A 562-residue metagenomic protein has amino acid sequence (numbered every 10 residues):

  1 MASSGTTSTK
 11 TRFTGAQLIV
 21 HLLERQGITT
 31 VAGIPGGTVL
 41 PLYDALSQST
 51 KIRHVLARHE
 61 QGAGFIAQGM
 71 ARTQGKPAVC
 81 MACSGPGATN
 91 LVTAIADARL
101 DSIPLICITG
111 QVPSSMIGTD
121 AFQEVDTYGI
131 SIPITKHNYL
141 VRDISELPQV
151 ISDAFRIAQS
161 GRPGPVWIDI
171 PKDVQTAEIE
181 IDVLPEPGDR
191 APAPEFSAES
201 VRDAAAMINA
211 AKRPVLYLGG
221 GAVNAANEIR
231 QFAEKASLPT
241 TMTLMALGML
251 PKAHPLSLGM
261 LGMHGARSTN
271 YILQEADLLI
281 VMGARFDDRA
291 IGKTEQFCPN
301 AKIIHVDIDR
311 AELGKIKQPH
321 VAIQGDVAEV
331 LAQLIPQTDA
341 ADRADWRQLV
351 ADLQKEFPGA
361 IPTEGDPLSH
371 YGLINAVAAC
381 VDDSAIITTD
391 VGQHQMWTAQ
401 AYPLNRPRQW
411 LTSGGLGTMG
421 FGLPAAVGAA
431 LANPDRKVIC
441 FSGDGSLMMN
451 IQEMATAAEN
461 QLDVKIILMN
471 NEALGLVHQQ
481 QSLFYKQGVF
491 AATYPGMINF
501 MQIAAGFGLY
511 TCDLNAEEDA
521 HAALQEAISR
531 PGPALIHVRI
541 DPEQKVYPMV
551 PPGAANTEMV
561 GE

Functional and structural regions predicted by a protein language model:
A2-K10, S145, I181-V183, A206 (+4 more regions): Phosphate/pyrophosphate-binding active-site segments
S3-G5, T109-V150, F155, A246-L349: Glycine-rich, acidic loop regions that bind phosphate or pyrophosphate groups
L18-I28, M70-G75, R99, I157-R162 (+6 more regions): Glycine-rich phosphate/diphosphate-binding loops that line cofactor/substrate pockets in enzymes
I19, E24-I28, I34-G37, L42-L46 (+2 more regions): Active-site diphosphate/adenylate-binding microenvironment
L40-S114, L216, S268-L278, G283-D287 (+1 more regions): Thiamine diphosphate
R72, G220-I304, N405-R436, M449-I451 (+3 more regions): Glycine-rich, anion-gripping cofactor-binding loops and their flanking helix/strand elements in enzyme active sites
I108, M116-Q123, M263, L313-I316 (+4 more regions): Thiamine diphosphate
V125, D153, I157-A210, R347 (+1 more regions): Conformationally flexible catalytic loops at phosphate/diphosphate-handling active centers
